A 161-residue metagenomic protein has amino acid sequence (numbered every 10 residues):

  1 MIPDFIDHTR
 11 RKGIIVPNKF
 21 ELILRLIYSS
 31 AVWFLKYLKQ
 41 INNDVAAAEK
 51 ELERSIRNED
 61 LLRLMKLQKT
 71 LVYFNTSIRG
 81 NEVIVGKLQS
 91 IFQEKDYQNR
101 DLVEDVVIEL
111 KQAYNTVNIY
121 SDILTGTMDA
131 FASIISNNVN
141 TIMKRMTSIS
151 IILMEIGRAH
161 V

Functional and structural regions predicted by a protein language model:
M1-D96, L102-D105, E109-T116: Peripheral, non-transmembrane regulatory/ligand-interaction domains of membrane transport proteins
K111-H160: Hydrophobic alpha-helical transmembrane segments and their immediately adjacent juxtamembrane loops
